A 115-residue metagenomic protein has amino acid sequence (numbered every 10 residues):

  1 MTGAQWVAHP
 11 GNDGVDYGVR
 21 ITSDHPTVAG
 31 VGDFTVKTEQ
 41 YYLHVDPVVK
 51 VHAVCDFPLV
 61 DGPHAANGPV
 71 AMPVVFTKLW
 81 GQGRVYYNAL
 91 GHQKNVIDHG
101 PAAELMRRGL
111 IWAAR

Functional and structural regions predicted by a protein language model:
T2, P58-V74, L79-R115: Extracellular ligand-binding/catalytic regions of CAZymes and related secreted enzymes and adhesion modules
A4-G81: Catalytic beta-strand/loop cores that center a nucleophilic Ser/Cys/Thr and support acyl-enzyme chemistry
